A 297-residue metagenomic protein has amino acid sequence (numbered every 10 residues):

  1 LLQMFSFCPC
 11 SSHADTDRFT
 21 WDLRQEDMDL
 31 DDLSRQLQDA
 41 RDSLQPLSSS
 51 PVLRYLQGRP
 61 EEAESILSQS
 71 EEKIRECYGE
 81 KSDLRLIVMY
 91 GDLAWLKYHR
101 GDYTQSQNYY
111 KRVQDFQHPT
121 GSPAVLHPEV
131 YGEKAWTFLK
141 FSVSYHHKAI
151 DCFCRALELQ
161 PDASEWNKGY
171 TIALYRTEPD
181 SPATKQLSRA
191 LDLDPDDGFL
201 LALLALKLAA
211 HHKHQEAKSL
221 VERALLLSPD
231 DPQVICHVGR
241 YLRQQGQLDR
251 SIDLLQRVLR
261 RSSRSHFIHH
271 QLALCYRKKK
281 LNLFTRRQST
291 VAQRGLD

Functional and structural regions predicted by a protein language model:
L1-D297: Non-TPR docking regions that flank or precede TPR/alpha-solenoid scaffolds in eukaryotic proteins
